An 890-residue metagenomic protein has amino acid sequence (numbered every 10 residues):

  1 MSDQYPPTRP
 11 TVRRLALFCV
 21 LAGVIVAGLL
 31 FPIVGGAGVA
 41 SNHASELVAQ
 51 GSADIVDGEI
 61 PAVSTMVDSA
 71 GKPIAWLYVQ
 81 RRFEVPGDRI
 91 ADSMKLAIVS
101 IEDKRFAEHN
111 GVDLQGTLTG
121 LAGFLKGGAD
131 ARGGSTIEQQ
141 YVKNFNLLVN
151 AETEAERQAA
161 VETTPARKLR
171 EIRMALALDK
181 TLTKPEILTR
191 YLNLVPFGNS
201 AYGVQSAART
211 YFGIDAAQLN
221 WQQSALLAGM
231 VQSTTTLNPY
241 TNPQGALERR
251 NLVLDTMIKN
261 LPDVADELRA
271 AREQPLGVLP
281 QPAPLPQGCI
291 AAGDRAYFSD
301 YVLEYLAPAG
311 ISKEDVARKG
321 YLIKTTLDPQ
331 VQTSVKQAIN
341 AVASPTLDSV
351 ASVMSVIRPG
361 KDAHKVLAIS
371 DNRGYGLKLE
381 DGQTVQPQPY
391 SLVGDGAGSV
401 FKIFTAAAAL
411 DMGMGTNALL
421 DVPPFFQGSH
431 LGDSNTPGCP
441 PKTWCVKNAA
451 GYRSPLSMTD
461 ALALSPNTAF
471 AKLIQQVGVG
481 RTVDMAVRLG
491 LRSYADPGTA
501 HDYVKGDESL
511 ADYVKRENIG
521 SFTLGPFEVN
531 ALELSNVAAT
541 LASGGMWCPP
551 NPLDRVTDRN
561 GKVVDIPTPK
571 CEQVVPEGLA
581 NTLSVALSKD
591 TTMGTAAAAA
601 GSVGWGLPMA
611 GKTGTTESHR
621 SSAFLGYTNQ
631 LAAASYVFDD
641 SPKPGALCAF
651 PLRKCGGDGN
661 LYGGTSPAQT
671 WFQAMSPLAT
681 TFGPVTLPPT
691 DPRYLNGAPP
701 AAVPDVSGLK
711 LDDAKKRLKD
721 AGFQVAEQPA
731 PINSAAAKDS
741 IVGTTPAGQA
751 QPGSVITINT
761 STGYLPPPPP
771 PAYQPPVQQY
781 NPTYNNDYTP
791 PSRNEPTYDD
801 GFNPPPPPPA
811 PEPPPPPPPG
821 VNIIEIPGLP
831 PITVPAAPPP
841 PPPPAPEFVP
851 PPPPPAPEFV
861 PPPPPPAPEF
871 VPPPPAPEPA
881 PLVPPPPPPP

Functional and structural regions predicted by a protein language model:
M1-T65: N-terminal type II signal-anchor transmembrane helix that functions as the membrane-insertion/stop-transfer segment
I60-V63, V67-P262, G374, A463-N467 (+2 more regions): Peptidoglycan glycan-strand catalytic modules in the bacterial/periplasmic cell-wall system
K72-F83, S206, T210, T235-P239 (+10 more regions): Short pre-catalytic segments that frame enzyme active sites
G111-A129, Q139, A270-A291, L327 (+2 more regions): Acidic helix-start/capping segments at beta-turn-to-alpha-helix junctions
Q140-A151, N193-S200, A217, W221-S233 (+14 more regions): Glycine-rich, acidic and aromatic/proline-enriched surface loops and short helix-turn segments that act as binding
V264-Y321, T333, Q337, D348-V350 (+1 more regions): Non-catalytic structural connector segments
T325-L347, M354-V356, I369-N372, L377-G396 (+3 more regions): A penicillin-recognizing enzyme superfamily signal
T680-P890: Ligand-recognition elements built from short beta-strands and adjacent flexible loops
